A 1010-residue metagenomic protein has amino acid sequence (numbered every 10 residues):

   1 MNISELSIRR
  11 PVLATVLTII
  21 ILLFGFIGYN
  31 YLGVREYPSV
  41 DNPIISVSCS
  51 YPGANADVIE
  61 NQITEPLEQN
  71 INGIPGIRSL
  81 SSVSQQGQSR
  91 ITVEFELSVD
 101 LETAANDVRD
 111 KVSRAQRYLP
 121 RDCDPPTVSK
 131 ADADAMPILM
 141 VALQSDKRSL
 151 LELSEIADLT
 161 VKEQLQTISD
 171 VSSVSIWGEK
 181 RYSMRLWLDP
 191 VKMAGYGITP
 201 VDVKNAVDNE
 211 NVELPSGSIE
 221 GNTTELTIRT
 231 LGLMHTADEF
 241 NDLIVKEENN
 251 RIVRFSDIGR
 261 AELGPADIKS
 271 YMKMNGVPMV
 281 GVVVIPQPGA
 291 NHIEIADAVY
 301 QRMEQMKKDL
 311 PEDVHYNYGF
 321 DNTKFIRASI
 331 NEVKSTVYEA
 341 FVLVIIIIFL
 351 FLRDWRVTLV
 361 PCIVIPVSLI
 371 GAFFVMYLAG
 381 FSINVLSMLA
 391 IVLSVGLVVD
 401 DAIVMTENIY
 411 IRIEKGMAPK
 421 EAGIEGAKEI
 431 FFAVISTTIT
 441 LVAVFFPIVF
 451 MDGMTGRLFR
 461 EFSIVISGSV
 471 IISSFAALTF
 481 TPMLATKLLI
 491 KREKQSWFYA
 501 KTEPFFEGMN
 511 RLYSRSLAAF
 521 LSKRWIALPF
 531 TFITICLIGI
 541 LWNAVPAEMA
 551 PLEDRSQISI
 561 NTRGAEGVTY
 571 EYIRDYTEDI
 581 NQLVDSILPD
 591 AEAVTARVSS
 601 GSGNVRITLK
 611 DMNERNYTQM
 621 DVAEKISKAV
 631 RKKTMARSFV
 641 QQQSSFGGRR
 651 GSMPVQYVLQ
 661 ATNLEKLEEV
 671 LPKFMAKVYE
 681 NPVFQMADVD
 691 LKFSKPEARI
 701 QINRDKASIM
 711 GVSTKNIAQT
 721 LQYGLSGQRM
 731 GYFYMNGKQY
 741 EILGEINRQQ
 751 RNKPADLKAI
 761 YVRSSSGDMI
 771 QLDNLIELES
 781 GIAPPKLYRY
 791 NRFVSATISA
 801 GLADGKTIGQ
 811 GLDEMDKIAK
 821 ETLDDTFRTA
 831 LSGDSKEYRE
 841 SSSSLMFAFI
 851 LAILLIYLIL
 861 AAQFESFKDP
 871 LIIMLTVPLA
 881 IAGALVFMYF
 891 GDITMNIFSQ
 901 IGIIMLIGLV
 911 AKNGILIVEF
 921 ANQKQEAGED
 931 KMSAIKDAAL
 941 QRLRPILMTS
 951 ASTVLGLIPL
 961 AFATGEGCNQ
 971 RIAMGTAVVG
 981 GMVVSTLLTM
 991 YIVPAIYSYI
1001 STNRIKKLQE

Functional and structural regions predicted by a protein language model:
M1-V34, I430, F498-A550, I607 (+1 more regions): Signature of alpha-helical transmembrane segments and their immediate interfacial
L6, Y37, S48, R90 (+10 more regions): Extracytoplasmic/periplasmic membrane-proximal domains and adjacent transmembrane bundles of envelope biogenesis
V12, I19-N55, S113-C123, Y377 (+6 more regions): Transmembrane helices with small-residue packing motifs
F24-E36, V342-I411, A418, F450 (+7 more regions): Hydrophobic transmembrane alpha-helices and their membrane-interface caps in long multi-pass transport proteins
V34-I45, S81-G87, D122-K147, S175-R181 (+11 more regions): Flexible hinge/switch segments at interdomain interfaces of large molecular machines
V58-K130, V191-V212, L231-L233, E571-M653 (+2 more regions): Solvent-exposed, membrane-proximal periplasmic/extracellular interface segments of envelope transport and secretion
G319, I326, I330, T406 (+3 more regions): Helix-loop junctions and hydrophobic alpha-helical segments within the transmembrane domains of large membrane
V395-I409, F431-F450, R457-Y499, V605 (+6 more regions): Transmembrane alpha-helices and their membrane-interface boundaries in multi-pass membrane transporters and channels
